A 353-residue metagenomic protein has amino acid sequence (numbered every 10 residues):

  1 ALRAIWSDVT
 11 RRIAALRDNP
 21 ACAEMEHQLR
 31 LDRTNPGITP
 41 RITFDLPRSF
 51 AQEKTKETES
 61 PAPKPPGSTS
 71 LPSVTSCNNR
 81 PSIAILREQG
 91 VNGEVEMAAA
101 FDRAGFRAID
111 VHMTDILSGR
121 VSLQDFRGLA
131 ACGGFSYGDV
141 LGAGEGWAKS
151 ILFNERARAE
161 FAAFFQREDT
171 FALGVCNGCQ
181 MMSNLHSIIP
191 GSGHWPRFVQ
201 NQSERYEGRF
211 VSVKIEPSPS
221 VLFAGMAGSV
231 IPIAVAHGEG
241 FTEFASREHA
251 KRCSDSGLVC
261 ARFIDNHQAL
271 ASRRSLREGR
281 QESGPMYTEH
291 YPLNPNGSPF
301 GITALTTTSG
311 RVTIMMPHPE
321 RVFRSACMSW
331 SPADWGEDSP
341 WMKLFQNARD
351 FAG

Functional and structural regions predicted by a protein language model:
A1-V175, C179-H194, V199-G208, K214 (+3 more regions): N-terminal beta1-alpha1 cap of cysteine-dependent amidohydrolase-like domains
P81, G228-V230, T307-V312: Beta-strand-turn-beta hairpins that frame and shape the catalytic cleft of phosphate-ester-processing enzymes
G90-G93, S136-Y137, Q180, P219-L222 (+4 more regions): Short, acidic Gly/Pro/Ser/Thr-rich loop/turn segments
A108-D110, A172, I233, A304 (+1 more regions): Conserved beta-strand scaffold positions in the cores of enzyme catalytic domains, especially in NTP/NDP-utilizing
R167-E168, D255-S256, T308: Structured helix-beta-strand junction loops
S187-R273, E282-G301: Pocket-forming structural segment of enzyme catalytic cores
H237, I302-S331: A glycine-centered loop/beta-turn motif at secondary-structure junctions
L293-G297, A304-T307, G336-P340: Short amphipathic alpha-helical interaction segments
